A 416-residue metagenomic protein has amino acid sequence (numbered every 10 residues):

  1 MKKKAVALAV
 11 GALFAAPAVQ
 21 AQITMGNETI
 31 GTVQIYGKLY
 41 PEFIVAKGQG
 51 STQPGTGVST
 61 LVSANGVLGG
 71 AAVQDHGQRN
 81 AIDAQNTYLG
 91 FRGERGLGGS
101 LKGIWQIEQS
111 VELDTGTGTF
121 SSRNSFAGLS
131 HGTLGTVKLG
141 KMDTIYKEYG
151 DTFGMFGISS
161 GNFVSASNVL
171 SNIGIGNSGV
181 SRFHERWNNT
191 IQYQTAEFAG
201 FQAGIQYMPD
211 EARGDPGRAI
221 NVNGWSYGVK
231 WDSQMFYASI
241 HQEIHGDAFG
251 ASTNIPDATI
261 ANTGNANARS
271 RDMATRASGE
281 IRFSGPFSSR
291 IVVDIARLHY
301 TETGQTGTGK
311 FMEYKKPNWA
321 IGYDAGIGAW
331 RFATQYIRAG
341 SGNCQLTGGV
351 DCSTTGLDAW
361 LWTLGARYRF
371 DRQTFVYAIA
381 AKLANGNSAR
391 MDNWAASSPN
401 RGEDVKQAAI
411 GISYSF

Functional and structural regions predicted by a protein language model:
K4, T29-G37, R95, G99-G103 (+11 more regions): Outer-envelope beta-barrel architecture signal
P17-A21: Sec/Tat signal peptide C-region and signal peptidase I cleavage site
I23-V45, T60-V67, A72-A212, N221 (+2 more regions): Outer membrane beta-barrel
P41-K47, Q109-L113, D143-I145, Y207-E211 (+7 more regions): Transmembrane beta-strands of outer-membrane beta-barrel pores
G77-T87, S121-R123, E185-N189, N221-W225 (+4 more regions): Residues that define the transmembrane beta-barrel architecture of outer-membrane proteins
G90-R92, F126-L129, Q192-Q194, G228-K230 (+4 more regions): Outer-membrane beta-barrel architecture
Y227-T363, Y368: Detector for outer-membrane/organellar transmembrane beta-barrel domains, recognizing the amphipathic beta-strand
G402-F416: Outer-membrane beta-barrel "beta-signal"
